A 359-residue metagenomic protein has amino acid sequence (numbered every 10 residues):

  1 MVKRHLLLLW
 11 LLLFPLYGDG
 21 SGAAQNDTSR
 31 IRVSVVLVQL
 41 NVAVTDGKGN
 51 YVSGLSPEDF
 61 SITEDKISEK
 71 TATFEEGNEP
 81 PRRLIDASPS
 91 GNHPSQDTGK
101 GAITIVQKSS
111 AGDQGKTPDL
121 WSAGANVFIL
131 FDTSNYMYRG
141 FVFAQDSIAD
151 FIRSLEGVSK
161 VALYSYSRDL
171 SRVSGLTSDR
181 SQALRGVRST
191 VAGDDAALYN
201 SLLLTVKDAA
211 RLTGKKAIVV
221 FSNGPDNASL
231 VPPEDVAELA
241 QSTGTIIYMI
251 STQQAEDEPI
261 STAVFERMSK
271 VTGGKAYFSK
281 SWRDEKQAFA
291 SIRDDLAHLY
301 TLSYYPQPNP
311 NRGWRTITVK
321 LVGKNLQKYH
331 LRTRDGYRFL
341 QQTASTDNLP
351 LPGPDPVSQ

Functional and structural regions predicted by a protein language model:
M1-L9: Bacterial N-terminal signal peptides that target proteins for export
V2, L16-Y17, S21: N-terminal targeting leaders that route proteins to membranes or the secretory/organellar pathways
L8-Y17: Bacterial N-terminal signal peptides
D19-Q359: Scaffold/interface architecture of coatomer-like assemblies
